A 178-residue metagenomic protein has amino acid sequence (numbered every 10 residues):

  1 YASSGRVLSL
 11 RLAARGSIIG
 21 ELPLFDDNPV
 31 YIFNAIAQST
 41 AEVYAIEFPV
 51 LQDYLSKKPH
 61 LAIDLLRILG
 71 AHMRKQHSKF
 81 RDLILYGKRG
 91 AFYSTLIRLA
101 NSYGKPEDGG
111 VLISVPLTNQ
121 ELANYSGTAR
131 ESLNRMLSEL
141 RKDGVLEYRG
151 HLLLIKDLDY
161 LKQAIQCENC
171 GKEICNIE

Functional and structural regions predicted by a protein language model:
Y1-G5: Cytochrome P450 core scaffold surrounding the K-helix E-X-X-R motif and the conserved "meander" helix-loop region
S9-G70, R74: Cyclic-nucleotide recognition modules
L22-P23, I68, H72, A91-Y93 (+2 more regions): Long cytosolic regulatory regions associated with cyclic-nucleotide signaling
Q38, I46, K57, L83 (+4 more regions): Residue-level signal for short amphipathic helical patches enriched in basic/charged and nearby hydrophobic residues
S56-G127: Polybasic "coupling" helices that flank or enter modular domains
N101-E178: Phosphate-/nucleic-acid-contacting segments
